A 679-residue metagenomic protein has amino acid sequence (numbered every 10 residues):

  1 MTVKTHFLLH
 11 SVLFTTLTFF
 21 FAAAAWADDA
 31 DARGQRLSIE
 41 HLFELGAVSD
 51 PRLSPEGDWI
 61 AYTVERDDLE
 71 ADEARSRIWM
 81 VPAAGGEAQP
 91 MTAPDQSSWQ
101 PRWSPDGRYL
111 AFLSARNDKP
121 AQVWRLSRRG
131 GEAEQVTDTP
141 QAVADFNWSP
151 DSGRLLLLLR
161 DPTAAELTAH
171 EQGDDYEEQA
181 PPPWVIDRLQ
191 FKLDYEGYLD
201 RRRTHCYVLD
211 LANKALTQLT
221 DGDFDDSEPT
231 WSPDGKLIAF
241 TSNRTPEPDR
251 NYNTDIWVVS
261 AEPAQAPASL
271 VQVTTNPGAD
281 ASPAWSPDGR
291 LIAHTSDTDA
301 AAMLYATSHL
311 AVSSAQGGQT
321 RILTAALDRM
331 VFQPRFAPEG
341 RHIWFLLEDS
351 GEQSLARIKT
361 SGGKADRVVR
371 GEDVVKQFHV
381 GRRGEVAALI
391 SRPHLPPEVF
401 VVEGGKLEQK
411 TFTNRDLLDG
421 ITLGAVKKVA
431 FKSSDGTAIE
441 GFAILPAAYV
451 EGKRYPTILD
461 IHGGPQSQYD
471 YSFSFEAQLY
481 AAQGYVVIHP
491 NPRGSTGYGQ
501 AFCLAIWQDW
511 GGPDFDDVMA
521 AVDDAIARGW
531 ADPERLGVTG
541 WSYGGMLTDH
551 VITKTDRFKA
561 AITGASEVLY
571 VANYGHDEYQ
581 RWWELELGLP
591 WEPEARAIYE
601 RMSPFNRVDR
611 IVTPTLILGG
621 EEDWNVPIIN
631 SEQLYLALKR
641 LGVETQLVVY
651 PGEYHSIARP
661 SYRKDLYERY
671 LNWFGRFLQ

Functional and structural regions predicted by a protein language model:
I39-H41, Q89-T92, E134-T137, L216-T220 (+3 more regions): A short beta-strand motif characteristic of beta-propeller blades
E40-S76: Beta-strand-rich domains and repeat architectures in extracellular enzymes and scaffolds, especially beta-propellers
G46-A61, D95-L113, A133, P140-L155 (+11 more regions): Conserved beta-propeller blade repeats
E70-R75, R116-A121, G197-R203, P248-T254 (+3 more regions): Short, solvent-exposed loop/turn segments at conserved positions within beta-propeller repeat blades
R75-S76, R160-L209, T254, S308-L310 (+2 more regions): Predominantly five- to eight-bladed beta-propeller fold
P82-G86, S127-G131, D210-K214, S260-Q265 (+3 more regions): Short loop/turn segments that connect beta-strands within beta-propeller blades
L211, H489-Q679: Active-site-proximal cap/loop segments of hydrolase catalytic domains
T245-P246, D299-A300, T413-E534, W541 (+1 more regions): Cap/lid segment of the alpha/beta-hydrolase catalytic domain
